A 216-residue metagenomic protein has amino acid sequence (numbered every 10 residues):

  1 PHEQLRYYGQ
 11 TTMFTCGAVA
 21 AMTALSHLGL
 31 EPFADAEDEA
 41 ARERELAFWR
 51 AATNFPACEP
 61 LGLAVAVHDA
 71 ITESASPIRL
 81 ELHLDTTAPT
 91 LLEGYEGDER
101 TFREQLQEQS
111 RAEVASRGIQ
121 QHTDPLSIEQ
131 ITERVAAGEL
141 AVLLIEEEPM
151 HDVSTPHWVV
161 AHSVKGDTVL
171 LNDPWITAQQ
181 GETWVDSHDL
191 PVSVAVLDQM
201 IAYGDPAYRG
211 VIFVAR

Functional and structural regions predicted by a protein language model:
P1-H83, E133-A137: Active-site nucleophile-adjacent alpha helix/oxyanion-hole segment immediately C-terminal to the catalytic cysteine
E3-Y8, L46, R50, V114-G118 (+3 more regions): A near-ubiquitous, low-amplitude feature marking generic local secondary-structure context
A20, E31, Y95-G97, P156-W158 (+1 more regions): Surface-exposed beta-strand edges and their flanking turn/coil or helix-capping segments
A41-F48, L106-E113, V135, V196-I201: Generic hydrophobic, helix-prone segments enriched in Leu/Val/Ile
C58, G62, L126, P156: Short, well-structured alpha-helical interface segments that form or flank functional binding sites
L63-A64, H68-P149, G166: Predominantly the structural core of cysteine protease catalytic domains
V135-A136, L140, E146-E148, D152-W158 (+1 more regions): Noncatalytic regulatory segments and standalone regulatory/sensor domains
